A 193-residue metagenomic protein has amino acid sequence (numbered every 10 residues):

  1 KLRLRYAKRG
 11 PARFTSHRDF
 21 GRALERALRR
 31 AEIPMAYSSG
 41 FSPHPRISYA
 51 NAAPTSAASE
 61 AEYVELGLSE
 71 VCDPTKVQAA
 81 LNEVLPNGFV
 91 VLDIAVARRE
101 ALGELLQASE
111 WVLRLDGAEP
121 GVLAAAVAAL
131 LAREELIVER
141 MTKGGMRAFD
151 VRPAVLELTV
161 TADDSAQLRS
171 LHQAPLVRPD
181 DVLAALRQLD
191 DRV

Functional and structural regions predicted by a protein language model:
L2-K8, E62-L66, Q107-D116: Short glycine-/aliphatic-rich beta-strand segments at the starts of folded cytosolic domains
L2-R46: N-terminal, positively charged regions that mediate nucleic acid binding
F14, S56-A57, A101-L105: Short, solvent-exposed beta-strand/turn "edge" segments of beta-rich domains on protein surfaces
R22, R26, N51, E62-V64 (+2 more regions): N-terminal, well-ordered alpha-helical segments
A31, P43-P45, E60-V64, N87 (+1 more regions): A generic structural signal for short beta-strands and their flanking turns/coil linkers
A36-S69, A97-R98: Short, charge-patterned binding micro-sites
P74-V193: An aromatic-glycine-centered, glycine-rich loop/turn in mixed alpha/beta architecture
